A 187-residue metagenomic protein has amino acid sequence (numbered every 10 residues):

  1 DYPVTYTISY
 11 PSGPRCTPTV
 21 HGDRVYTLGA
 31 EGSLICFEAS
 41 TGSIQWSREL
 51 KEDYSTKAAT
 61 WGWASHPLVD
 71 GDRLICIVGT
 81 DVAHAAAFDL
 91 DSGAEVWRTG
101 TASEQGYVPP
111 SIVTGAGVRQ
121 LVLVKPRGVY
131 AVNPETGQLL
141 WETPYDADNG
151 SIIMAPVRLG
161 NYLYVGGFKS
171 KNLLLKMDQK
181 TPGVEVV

Functional and structural regions predicted by a protein language model:
D1, E38-G42, E49, D89-S92 (+2 more regions): Short loop/turn segments that connect beta-strands within beta-propeller blades
D1-T19, S47-V69, G79-V82, V96-V118 (+4 more regions): Extracytoplasmic beta-rich repeat domains
G13, G29-E31: Extracytoplasmic
G22-D23, E31, T41, G71 (+6 more regions): Residue-level signal for tight coil/turn positions that link beta-strands
T27, L34-C36, A58, W97-R98: Ligand-binding pocket scaffold of soluble enzyme catalytic domains
I35, A86, Y130-A131, L173: WD40 beta-propeller blade core
I75, H84-F88, E95: A sequence/structural signal of beta-propeller blade repeats
